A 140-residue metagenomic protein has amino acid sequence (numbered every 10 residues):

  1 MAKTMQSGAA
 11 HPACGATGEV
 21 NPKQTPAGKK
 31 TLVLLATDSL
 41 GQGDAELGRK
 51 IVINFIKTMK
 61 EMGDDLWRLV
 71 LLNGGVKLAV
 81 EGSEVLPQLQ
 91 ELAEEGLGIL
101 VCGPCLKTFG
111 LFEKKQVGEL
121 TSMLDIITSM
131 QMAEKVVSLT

Functional and structural regions predicted by a protein language model:
M1-T17, A27: Helix-enriched interaction subdomains in cytosolic or periplasmic regions, typified by TIR/SEFIR signaling/NADase cores
A16-V76, V80-G82: Conserved mixed alpha/beta catalytic, RNA-binding, or beta-rich assembly cores of soluble enzyme, regulatory
I56, L86-Q90, I127: Short amphipathic alpha-helical segments and helix-helix/interface helices
V85-L111: A glycine-rich helix N-cap at a beta->alpha junction
G118-D125: Short acidic-hydrophobic, aromatic-tinged amphipathic segments that line or gate anion-handling sites
L120, M130-L139: C-terminal binding/interaction regions
